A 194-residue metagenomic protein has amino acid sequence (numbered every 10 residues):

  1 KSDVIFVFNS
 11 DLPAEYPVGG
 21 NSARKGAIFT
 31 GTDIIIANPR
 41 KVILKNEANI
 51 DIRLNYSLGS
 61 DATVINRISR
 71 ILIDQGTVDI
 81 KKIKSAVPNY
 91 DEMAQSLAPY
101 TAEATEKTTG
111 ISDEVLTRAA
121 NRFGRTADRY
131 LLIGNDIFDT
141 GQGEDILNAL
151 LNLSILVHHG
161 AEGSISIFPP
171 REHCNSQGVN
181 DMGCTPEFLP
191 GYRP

Functional and structural regions predicted by a protein language model:
K1-P194: Cofactor-pocket helix-loop regions in the catalytic cores of large enzyme subunits
